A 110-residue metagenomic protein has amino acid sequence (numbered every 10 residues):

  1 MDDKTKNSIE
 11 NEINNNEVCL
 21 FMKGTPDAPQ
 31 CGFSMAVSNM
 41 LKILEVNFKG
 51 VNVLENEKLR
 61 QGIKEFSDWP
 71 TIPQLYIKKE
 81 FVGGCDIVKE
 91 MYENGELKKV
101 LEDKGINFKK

Functional and structural regions predicted by a protein language model:
M1-C19, K109-K110: N-terminal leader/targeting and pre-domain segments
D2-K6, N56-R60, N94: Structural motif corresponding to alpha-helix initiation and N-cap regions
E10-N47: Local sequence-structure signature of Cys/Sec-based thiol-disulfide redox active-site neighborhoods
F21, Q74-I77: Acidic beta-strand-to-loop metal/phosphate-binding motif
E45-R60: Thiol-based oxidoreductase modules, predominantly thioredoxin-like and allied folds used for disulfide exchange
E65-T71: Thiol/disulfide oxidoreductase modules built on the thioredoxin-like
I77-K109: Non-catalytic, surface beta->alpha helical segment in thiol-disulfide oxidoreductase systems
